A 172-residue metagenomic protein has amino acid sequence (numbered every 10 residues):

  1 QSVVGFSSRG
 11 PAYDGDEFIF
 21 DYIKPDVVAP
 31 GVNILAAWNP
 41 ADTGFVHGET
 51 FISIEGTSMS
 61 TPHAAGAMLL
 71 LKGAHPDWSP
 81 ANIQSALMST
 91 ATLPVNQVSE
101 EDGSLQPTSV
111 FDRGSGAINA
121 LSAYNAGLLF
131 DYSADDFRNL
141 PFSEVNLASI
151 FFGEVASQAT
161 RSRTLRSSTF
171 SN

Functional and structural regions predicted by a protein language model:
Q1-N172: Loop-rich non-cytosolic ectodomains and luminal regions
